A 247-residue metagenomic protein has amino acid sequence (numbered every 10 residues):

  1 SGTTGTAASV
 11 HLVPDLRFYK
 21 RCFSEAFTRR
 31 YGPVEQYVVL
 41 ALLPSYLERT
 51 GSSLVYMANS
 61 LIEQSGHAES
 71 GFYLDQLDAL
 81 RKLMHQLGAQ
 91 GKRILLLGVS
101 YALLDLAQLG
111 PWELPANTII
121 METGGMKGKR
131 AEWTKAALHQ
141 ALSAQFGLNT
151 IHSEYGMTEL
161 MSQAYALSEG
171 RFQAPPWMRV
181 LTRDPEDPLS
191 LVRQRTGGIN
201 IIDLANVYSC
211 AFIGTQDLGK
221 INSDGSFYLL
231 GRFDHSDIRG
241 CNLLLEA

Functional and structural regions predicted by a protein language model:
S1-L12: Conserved adenylation A10 loop of the ANL superfamily
V10-P33: Conserved structural elements of the adenylate-forming
L16, V39-L42: Histidine- and aromatic-rich ligand-binding microenvironments
G32-V38, S45, G51, N59-A247: Active-site glycine/GP-rich loop and adjacent strand/helix microenvironment that borders small-molecule binding pockets
